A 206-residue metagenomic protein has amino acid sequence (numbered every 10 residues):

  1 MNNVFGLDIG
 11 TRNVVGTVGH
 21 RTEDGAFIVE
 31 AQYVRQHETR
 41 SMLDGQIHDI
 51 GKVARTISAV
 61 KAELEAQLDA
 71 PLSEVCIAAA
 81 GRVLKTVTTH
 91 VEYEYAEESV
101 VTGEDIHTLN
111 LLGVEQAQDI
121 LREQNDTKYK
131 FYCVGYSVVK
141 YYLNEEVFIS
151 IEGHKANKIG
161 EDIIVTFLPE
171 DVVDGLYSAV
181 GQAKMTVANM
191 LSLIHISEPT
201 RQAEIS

Functional and structural regions predicted by a protein language model:
M1-N13, T17-V75, A79-S197, R201 (+1 more regions): Nucleotide/phosphate-binding catalytic cleft detector across ATP-hydrolyzing and phosphate-transferring enzymes
